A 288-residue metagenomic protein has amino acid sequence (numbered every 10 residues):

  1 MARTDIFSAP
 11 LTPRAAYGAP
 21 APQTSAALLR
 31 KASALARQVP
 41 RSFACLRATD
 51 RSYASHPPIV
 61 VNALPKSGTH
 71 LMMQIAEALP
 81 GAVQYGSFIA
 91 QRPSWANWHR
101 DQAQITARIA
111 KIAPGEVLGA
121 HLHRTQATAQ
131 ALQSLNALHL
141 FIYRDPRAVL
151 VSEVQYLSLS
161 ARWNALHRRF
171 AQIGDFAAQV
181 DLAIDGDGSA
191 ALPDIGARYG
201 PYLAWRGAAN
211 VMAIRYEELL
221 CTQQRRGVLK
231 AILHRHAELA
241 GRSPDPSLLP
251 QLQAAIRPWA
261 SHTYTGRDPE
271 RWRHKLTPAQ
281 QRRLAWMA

Functional and structural regions predicted by a protein language model:
R3-F176, I184-I214: PAPS-dependent sulfotransferase catalytic domain
N62, G207-L233, W272: Phosphate-binding beta-loop-alpha motif at adenosine-nucleotide cofactor sites
K66, Y143, L220-R226, P278: Short, solvent-exposed loop/helix junctions and linker helices that flank or host conserved functional motifs
P80-A82, V228-S243: Non-catalytic, well-ordered alpha-helical segments in soluble enzyme domains
Y85-S87, A237-I256: Short, surface-exposed acidic
R147, R225-L233, L249, Q281: An amphipathic alpha-helix signature
S189-A191, R215-L220, R267-T277: Active-site rim elements
P246-A288: PAPS-dependent sulfotransferase catalytic core
